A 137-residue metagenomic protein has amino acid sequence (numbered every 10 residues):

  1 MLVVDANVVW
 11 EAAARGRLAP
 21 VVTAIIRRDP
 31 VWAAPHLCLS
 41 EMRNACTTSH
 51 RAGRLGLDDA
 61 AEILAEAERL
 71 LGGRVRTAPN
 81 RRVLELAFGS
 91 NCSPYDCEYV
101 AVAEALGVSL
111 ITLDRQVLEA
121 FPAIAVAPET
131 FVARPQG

Functional and structural regions predicted by a protein language model:
M1, G73, C92, V100-G137: Acidic, PIN/NYN-like endoribonuclease modules and their adjacent C-terminal/linker elements
M1-L37, S49, R54-D58, Q136: Short, well-structured N-terminal submotif of metal-dependent ribonuclease cores
V8-V9, C38, Y99, Q116-V117: Alpha-helix capping/helix-boundary segments
P35, Y95, L113: Replace "coordinates the UDP/GDP/TDP-sugar" with "coordinates nucleotide-activated sugar donors
H36, D59-S90: Acidic catalytic patch
R43-T47, E68, L84, V100: Amphipathic alpha-helical segments within well-ordered protein domains
